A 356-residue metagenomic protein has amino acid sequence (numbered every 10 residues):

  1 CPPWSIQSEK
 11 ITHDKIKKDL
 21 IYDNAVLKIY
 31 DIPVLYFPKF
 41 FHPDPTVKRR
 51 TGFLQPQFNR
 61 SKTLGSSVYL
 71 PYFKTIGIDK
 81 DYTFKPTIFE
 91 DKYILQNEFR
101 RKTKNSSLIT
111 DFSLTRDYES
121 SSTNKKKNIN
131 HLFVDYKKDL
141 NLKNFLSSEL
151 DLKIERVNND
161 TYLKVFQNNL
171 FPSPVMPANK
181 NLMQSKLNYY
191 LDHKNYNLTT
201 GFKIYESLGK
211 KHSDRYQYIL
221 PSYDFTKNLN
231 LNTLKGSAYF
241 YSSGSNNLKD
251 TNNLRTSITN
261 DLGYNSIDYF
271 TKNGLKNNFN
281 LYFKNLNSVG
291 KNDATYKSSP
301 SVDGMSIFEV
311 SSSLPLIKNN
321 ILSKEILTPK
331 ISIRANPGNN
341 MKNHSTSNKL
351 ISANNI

Functional and structural regions predicted by a protein language model:
C1-S185, A294: Structural signature for solvent-exposed beta-strand/loop edge elements and short helix-capping sites, enriched
S5, L64-V68, D91-L95, K126-L132 (+5 more regions): Residues that define the transmembrane beta-barrel architecture of outer-membrane proteins
T12, K194, T199, Y223-I356: Outer-membrane beta-barrel translocator/pore domains, especially the C-terminal barrels of Gram-negative outer-membrane
I16-F53, S147-L152, I204-I258, S266-D268: Carboxylate/His-rich catalytic cores and anion/metal-binding grooves
F58-R60, I88-E90, T103, L114-Y118 (+7 more regions): Transmembrane beta-strands of outer-membrane beta-barrel pores
V68-K74, Y82-P86, L95-R101, L108-L114 (+10 more regions): Membrane-embedded beta-strands that build the outer-membrane beta-barrel scaffold
D117-T123, N169-V175, S207-S213, N246-N252 (+2 more regions): Extracellular loop and loop/strand-boundary signature of outer-membrane beta-barrel proteins
Y162-V175, R215, N339-I356: Outer-membrane pore/translocation modules
